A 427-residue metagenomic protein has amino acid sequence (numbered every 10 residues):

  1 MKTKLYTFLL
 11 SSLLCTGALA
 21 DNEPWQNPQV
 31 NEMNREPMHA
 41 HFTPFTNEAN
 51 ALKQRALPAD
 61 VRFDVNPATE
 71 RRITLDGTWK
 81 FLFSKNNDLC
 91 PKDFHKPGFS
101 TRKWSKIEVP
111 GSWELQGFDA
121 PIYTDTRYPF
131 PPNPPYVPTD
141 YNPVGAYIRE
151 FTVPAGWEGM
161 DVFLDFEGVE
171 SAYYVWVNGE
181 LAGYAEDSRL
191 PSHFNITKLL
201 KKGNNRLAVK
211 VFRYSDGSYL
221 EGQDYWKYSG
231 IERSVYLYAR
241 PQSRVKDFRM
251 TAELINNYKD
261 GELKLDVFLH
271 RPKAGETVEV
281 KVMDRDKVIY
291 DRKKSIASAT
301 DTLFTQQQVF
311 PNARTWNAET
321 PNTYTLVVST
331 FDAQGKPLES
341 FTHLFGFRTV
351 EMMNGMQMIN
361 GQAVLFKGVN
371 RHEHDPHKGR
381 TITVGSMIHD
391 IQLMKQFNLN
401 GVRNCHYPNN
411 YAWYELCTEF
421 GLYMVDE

Functional and structural regions predicted by a protein language model:
M1-E23: Bacterial Sec-dependent N-terminal signal peptides
P24-E36, A40-P44, V65, K80-S84 (+8 more regions): Accessory beta-strand-rich segments of carbohydrate-active enzymes
V175-V177, D260-I296, T302-Q306: Beta-strand-rich binding/interaction modules
G179, V235, Y324, G361 (+1 more regions): Conserved, mostly hydrophobic/aromatic
A208-K210, T325-S329: Extracellular recognition modules
R249, V327-M394: N-terminal carbohydrate-binding accessory modules
A252-G261: Short, solvent-exposed loop/linker segments at the N-terminal edge of repeated beta-sheet extracellular domains
I391-E427: Aromatic-lined substrate-binding rim segments of carbohydrate-active enzymes
